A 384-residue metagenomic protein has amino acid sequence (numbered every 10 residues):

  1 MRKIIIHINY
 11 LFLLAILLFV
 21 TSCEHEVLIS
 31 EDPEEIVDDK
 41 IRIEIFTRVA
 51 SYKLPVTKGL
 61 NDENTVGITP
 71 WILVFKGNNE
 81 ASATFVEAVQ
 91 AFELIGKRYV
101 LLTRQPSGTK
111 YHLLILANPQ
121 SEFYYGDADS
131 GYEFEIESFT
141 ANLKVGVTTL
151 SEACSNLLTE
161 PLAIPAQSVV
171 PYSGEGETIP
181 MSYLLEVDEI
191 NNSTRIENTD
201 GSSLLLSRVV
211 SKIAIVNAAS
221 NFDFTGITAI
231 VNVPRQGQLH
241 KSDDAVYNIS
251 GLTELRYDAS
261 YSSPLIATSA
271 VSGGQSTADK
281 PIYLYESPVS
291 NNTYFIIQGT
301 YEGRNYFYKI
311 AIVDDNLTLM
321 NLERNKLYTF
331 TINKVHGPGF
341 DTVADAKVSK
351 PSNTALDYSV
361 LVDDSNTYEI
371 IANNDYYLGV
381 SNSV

Functional and structural regions predicted by a protein language model:
M1-F12: Bacterial N-terminal signal peptides that target proteins for export
F19-S22: C-terminal motif of bacterial Sec signal peptides marking the signal peptidase cleavage site
E24-V27: Bacterial signal peptide processing site
E34-V56, V210-A214, V384: Contiguous beta-strand segments within globular domains
T47, A311-V384: Low-complexity, acidic Ser/Thr/Pro-rich "mucin-like" tracts of secreted and single-pass surface proteins
G59-T140, S203-L205, K212-R324, V384: Tryptophan-paired
G126, E133-V210, A214-S220: An acidic, Gly/Ser/Thr/Pro-rich helix-cap/linker signature
